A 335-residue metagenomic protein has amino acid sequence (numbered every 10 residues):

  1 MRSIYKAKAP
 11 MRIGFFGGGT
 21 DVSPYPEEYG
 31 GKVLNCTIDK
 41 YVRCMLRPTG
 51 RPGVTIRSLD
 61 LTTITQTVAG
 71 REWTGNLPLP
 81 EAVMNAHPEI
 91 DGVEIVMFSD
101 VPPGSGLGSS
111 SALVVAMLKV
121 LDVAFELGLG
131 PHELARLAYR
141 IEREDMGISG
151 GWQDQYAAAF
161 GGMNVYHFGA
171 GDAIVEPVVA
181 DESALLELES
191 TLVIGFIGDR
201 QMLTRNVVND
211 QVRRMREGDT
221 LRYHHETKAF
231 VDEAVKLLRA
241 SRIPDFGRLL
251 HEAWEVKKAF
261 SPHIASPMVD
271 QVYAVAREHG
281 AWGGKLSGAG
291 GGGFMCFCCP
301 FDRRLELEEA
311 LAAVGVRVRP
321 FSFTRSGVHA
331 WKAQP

Functional and structural regions predicted by a protein language model:
M1-F16, D21-E27, V33-N35, Y41-E89 (+4 more regions): C-terminal nucleotide
E89-V96: Conserved catalytic cysteine-centered active-site region of acyl-thioester-dependent Claisen-condensing enzymes
V96, V120, R319: General small-molecule cofactor/ligand-binding pocket signal
S99-S105, W282: Short pre-catalytic strand/loop immediately N-terminal to key active-site residues, enriched for Gly-Thr
L107-P131: DPxDG-like acidic metal-binding loop motif
G292: Glycine-rich active-site/cofactor-binding loop and its immediate structural neighborhood
